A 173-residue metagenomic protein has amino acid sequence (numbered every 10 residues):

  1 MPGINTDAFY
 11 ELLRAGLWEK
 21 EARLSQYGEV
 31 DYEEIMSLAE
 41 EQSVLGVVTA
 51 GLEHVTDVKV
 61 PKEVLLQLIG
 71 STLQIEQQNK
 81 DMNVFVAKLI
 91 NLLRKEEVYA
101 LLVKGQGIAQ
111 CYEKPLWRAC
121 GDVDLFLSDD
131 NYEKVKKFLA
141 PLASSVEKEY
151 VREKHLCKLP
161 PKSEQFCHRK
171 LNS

Functional and structural regions predicted by a protein language model:
P2-E11, W18-K104: Helical scaffold of the NTase/Pol beta-like nucleotidyltransferase catalytic core
G16, G51, F138-P141: Acidic/proline-rich low-complexity IDRs
V30, G107-A109, K158-K162: Short amphipathic alpha-helical surface micro-motifs
H54, I108-A109, K154: Positions that flank functional sites
V58, Y112-E113, K158-L159: Short Asp/Glu-rich motifs
P61, L65, A119, E164-F166: Alpha-helix boundary/capping detector
Q78, V86, A140-S173: Conserved catalytic core of two-metal-ion nucleotidyltransferases
A87-K136, A140: Active-site nucleotide-donor binding segment shared across nucleotidyl transfer reactions
